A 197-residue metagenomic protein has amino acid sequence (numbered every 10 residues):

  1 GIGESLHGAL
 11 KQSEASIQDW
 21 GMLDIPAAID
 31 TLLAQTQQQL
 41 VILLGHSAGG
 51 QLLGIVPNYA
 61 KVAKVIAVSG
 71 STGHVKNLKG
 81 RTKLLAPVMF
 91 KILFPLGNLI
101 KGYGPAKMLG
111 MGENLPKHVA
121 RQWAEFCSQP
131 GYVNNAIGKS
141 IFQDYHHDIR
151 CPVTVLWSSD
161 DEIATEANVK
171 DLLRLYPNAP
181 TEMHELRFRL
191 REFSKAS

Functional and structural regions predicted by a protein language model:
G1-A15: Glycine-rich "HGGG/HGxG" loop immediately N-terminal to the catalytic nucleophile of the alpha/beta-hydrolase
E14-Q35: Alpha/beta-hydrolase active-site loop
L44, A48-G131: Alpha/beta-hydrolase-fold enzymes
F126-Y145: Active-site nucleophile elbow and catalytic-triad environment of alpha/beta-hydrolase enzymes
I149, V155-W157: Short beta-strand/loop motif that positions the catalytic acidic residue of the alpha/beta-hydrolase fold
S159-D161: Acidic beta-to-alpha connecting loop that harbors the catalytic carboxylate
T165-L175: Short alpha-helix in the alpha/beta-hydrolase fold that links the catalytic acid
R174-K195: Catalytic histidine neighborhood in serine/cysteine hydrolases with alpha/beta-hydrolase-type architecture
